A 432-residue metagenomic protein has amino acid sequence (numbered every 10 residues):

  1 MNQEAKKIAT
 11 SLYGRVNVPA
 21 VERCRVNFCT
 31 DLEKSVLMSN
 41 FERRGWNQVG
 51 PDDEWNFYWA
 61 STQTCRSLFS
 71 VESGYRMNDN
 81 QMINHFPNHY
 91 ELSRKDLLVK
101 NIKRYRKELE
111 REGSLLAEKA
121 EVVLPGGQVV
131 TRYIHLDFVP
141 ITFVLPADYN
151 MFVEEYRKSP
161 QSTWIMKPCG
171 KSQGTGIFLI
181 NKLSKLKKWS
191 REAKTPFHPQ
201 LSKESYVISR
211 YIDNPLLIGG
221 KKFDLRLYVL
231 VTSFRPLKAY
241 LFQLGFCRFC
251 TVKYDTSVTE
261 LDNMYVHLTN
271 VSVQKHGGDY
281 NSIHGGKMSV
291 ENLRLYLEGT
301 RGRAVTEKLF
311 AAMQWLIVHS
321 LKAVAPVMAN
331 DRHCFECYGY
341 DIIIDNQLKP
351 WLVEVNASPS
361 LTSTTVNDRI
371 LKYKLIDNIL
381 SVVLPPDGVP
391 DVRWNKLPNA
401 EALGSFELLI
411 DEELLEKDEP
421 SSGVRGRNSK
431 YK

Functional and structural regions predicted by a protein language model:
K6-V18, C24-S172, L179-K185, R191-E192: Conserved N-proximal alpha/beta basic substrate-recognition cap immediately N-terminal to, or forming the N-lobe
G14-E22, N78-Q81, M288-R303: A short, surface-exposed helix-loop junction/capping segment
R25-C29, F86-Y90, P215, V305 (+2 more regions): Conserved aromatic-histidine-acidic binding/catalytic patches
F41, L98, T142, I208 (+3 more regions): A residue-level signal for conserved active-site and pocket-lining positions in enzyme catalytic cores
M151, E155, S159-C337, Q347-P350 (+3 more regions): Catalytic core of tubulin tyrosine ligase-like
N281-H284, E419-K432: Polybasic/polar functional segments that serve as interface/processing modules
I342-I344, K349-A357: A short beta-strand motif that forms the metal-chelation/ATP-contact edge of phosphoryl-transfer active sites
N356-T364: Glycine-rich phosphate/pyrophosphate-binding beta-alpha loops
